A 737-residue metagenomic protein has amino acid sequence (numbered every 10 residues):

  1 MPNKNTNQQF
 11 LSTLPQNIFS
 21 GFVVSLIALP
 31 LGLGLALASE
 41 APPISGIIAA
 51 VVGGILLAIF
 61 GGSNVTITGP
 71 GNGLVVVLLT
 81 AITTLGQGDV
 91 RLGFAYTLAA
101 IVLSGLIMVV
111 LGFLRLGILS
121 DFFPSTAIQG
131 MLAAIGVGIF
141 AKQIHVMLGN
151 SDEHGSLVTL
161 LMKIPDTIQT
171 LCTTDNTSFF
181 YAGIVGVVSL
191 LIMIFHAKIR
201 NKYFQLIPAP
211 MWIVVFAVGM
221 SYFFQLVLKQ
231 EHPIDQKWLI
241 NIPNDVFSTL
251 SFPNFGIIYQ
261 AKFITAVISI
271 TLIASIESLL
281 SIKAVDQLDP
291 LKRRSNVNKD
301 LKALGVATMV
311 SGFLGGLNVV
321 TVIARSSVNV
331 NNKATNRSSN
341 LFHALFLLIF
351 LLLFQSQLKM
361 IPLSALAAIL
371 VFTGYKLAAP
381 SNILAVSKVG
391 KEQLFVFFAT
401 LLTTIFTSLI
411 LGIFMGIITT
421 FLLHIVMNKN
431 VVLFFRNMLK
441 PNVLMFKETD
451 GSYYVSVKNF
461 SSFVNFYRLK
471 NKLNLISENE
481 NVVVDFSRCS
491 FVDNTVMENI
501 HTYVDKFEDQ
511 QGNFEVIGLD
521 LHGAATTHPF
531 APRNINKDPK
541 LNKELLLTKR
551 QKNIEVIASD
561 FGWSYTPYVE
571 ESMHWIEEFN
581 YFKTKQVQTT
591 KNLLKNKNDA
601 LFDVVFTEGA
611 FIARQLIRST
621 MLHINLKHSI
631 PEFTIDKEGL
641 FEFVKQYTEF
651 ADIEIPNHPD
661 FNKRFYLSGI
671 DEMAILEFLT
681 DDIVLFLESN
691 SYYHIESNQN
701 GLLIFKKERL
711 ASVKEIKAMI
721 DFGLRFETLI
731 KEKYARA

Functional and structural regions predicted by a protein language model:
M1-S20, L78-L116, S120-K292, Q357-G412: Core transmembrane helix bundle of multi-pass membrane transport proteins
P2, G69, L98-G112, L116 (+4 more regions): Helix-loop-helix junctions within the multi-pass membrane cores of secondary transporters/permeases
T6, F10-P15, V23, I27-N64 (+1 more regions): Membrane-embedded helical hairpins/re-entrant loop segments and their flanking transmembrane helices within multi-pass
G21-A28, I44-V51, G71, G183-V187 (+3 more regions): Short hydrophobic alpha-helical membrane-embedded segments
P30-G32, A50-L57, L114, V188-M193 (+4 more regions): Hydrophobic, membrane-inserted alpha-helices
L35, G53-G71, L106-L111, P529: Juxtamembrane transmembrane-helix boundary signature
K376-H528: The feature marks cytosolic C-terminal regulatory regions of anion transporters and related permeases
L547-A737: Charged, low-complexity intrinsically disordered regions
